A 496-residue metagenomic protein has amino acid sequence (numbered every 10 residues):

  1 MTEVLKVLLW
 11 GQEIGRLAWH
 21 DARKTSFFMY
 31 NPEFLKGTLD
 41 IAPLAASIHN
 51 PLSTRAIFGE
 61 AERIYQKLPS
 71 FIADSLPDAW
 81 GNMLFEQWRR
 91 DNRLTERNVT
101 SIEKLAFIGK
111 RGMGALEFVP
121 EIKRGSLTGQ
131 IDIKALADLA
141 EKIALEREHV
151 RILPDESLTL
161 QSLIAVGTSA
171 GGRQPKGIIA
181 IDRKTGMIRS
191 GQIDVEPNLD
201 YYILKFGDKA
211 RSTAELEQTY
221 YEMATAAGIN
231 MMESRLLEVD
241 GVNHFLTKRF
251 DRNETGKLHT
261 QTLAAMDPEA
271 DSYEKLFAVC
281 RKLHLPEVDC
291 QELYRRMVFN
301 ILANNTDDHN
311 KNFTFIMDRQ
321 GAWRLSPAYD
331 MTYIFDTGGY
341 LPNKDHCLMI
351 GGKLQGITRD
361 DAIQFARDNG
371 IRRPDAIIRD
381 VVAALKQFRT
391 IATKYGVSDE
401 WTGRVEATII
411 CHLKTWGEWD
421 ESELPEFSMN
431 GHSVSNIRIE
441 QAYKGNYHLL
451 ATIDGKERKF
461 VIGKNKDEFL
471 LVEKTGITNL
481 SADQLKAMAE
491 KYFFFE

Functional and structural regions predicted by a protein language model:
M1-N310, T314-E426, N430: Phosphate/dinucleotide-binding and metal-coordinating scaffold of catalytic cores in nucleotide-dependent enzymes
T2, M187-I188, V242, V434-N436 (+3 more regions): A broad structural signal for short, well-ordered beta-strand segments within beta-sheet-rich domains
M29-F34, R249-D251, H432, T452-K456 (+1 more regions): Secondary-structure transition/turn motif
G59-D91, V461-E496: Acidic, low-complexity intrinsically disordered segments
I179, T247, A451-I453, I462 (+1 more regions): Short beta-strand element of the conserved SAM-dependent methyltransferase core
S234, H432-I439, E468-E473: Generic structural motif
S422, M429, L450, F495-E496: Non-Sec secretion/translocation targeting segments of pathogen effectors
F427-K464: Amphipathic, interaction-prone secondary-structure segments
